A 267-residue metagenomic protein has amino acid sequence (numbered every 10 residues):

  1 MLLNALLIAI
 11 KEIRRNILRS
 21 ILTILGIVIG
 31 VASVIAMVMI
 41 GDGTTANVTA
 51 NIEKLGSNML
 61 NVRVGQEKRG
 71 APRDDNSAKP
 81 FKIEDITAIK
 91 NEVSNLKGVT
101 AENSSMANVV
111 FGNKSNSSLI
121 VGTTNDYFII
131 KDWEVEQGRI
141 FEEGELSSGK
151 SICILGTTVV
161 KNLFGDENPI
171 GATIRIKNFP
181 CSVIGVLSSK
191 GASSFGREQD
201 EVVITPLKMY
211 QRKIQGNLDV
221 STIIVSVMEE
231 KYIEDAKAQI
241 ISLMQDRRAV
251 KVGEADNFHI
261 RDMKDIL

Functional and structural regions predicted by a protein language model:
M1-I29: N-terminal Sec/SRP start-transfer signal
L3, M244-L267: Membrane-helix entry/capping segments
A5, A9, T23, N47-V48 (+6 more regions): Hydrophobic alpha-helical segments typical of transmembrane helices and their membrane-interface/capping positions
L7-I10, R14, G41-T49, K264-L267: Alpha-helical membrane-interface segments at transmembrane helix boundaries
L18-A46: Short, strongly hydrophobic transmembrane alpha-helices
D42-L119, T123-I129, N162, Q211-R212 (+1 more regions): Hydrophobic, regular-secondary-structure patches
D126-F141, S151-G253: Mid-to-C-terminal secondary-structure elements that act as membrane-proximal/extracytoplasmic interface segments
